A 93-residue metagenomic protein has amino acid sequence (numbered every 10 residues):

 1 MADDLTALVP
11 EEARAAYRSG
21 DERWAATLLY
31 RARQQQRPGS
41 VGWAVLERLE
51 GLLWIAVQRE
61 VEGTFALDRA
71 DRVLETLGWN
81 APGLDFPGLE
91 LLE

Functional and structural regions predicted by a protein language model:
M1-A2, G20-D21, P38-V41, G78-W79: Short coil/turn linker motifs that delimit alpha-helical repeat modules in TPR/alpha-solenoid proteins
D4-A7, E11, G42, L49 (+1 more regions): "A position-specific structural signal for the A-helix of alpha-solenoid helical repeats
Y17-Y30, R59-R69: Helix-turn-helix repeat elements of alpha-solenoid scaffolds
T27, S40, V45, D71-L74: Repeat-based scaffolding regions
Y30-Q35, D71-W79: Amphipathic alpha-helical segments of tetratricopeptide repeats
R37-V41, Q58-V61: Charged, low-complexity interaction regions
E50-F65, L89-E93: Alpha-helical linker/edge segments of TPR/alpha-solenoid repeat scaffolds and analogous pre-/post-domain helices
